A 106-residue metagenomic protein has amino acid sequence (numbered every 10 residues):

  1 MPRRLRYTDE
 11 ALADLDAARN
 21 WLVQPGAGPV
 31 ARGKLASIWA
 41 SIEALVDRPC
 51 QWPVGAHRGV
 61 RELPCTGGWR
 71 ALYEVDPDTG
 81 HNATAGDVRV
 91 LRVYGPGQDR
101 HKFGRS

Functional and structural regions predicted by a protein language model:
M1-V60, T79-T84, F103: Basic, Lys/Arg-enriched alpha-helical interface segments
W69-S106: Enriched for short, Lys/Arg-rich terminal
